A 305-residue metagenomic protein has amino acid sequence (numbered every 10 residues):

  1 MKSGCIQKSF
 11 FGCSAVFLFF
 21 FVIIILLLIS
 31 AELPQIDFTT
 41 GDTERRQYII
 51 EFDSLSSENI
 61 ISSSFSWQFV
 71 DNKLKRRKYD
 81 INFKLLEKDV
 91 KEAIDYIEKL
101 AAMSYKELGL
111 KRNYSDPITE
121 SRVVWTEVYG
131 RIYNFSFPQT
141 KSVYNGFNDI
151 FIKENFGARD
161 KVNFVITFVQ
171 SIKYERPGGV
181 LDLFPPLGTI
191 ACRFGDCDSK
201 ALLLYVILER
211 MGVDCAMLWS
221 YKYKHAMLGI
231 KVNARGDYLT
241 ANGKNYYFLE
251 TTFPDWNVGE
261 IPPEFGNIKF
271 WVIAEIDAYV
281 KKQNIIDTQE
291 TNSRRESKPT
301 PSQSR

Functional and structural regions predicted by a protein language model:
K2, I6-R305: A structural boundary/capping signal
